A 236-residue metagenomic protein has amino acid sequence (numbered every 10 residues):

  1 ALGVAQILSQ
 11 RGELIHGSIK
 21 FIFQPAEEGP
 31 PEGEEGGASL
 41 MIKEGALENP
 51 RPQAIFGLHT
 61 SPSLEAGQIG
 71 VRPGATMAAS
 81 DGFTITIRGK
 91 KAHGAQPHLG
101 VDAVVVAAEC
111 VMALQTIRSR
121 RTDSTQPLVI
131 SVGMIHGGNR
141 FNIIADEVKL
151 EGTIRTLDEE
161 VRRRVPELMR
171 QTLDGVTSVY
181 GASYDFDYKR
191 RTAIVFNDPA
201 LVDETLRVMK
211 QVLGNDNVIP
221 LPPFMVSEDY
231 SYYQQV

Functional and structural regions predicted by a protein language model:
L2, L8-M134, N139-I143, E228: Histidine/acidic-residue-rich, glycine-tolerant segments that coordinate divalent metal ions
A108-V236: Metal-dependent amide/peptide-bond hydrolase catalytic core, centered on the "pita-bread" metallohydrolase fold
